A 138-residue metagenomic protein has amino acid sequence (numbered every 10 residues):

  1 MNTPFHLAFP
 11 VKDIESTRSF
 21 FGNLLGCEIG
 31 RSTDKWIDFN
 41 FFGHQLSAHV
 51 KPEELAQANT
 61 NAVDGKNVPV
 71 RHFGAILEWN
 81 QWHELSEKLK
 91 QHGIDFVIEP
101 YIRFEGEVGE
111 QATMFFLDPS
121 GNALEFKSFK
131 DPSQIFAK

Functional and structural regions predicted by a protein language model:
M1-S16, F73, L77, S128-K138: N-terminal beta-strand motif that seeds the catalytic metal site of vicinal oxygen chelate
M1-T3, K66-V70, E107-V108: Short glycine-enriched loop/turn motifs at secondary-structure junctions
P10-L55: Core segments of cupin and vicinal oxygen chelate
S16-T17, N80-L85: Short, conserved charged micro-motifs
Q57-N61, I135-K138: A short, polar/proline- and glycine-enriched secondary-structure boundary/capping micro-motif
N61-I76: Helix-adjacent hinge/juxtasegments
S86-K138: Vicinal oxygen chelate
